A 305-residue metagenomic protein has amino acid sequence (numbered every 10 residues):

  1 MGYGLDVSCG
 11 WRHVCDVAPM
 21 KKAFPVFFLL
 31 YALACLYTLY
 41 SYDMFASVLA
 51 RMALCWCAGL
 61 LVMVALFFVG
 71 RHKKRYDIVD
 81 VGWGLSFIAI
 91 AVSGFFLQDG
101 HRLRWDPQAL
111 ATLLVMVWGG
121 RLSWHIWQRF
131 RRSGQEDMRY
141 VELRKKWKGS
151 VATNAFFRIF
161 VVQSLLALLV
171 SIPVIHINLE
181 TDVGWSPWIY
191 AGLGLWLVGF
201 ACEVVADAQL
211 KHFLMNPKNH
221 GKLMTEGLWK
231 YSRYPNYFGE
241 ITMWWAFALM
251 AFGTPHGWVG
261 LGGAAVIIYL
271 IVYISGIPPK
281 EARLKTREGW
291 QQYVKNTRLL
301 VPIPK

Functional and structural regions predicted by a protein language model:
Y3-D6: Ser/Thr/Pro/Gly-rich low-complexity, intrinsically disordered segments
V14-M20: Short, Lys/Arg-rich, polar N-terminal cytosolic tail immediately upstream of the first transmembrane signal-anchor
K22-A23, F27-A46, R51-L54, A58-M63 (+3 more regions): Hydrophobic transmembrane alpha-helices
M44-V48, V69-I78: Membrane-interface helix-loop junction between the first two transmembrane segments
V64-R75, W124-W127: C-terminal ends of transmembrane helices
K73-A89, Q135-R158, K222-W229, L299: Juxtamembrane helix-capping/reentrant segments at transmembrane boundaries
W127-E136: Juxtamembrane interfacial secondary-structure elements that flank transmembrane helices in multi-pass membrane proteins
